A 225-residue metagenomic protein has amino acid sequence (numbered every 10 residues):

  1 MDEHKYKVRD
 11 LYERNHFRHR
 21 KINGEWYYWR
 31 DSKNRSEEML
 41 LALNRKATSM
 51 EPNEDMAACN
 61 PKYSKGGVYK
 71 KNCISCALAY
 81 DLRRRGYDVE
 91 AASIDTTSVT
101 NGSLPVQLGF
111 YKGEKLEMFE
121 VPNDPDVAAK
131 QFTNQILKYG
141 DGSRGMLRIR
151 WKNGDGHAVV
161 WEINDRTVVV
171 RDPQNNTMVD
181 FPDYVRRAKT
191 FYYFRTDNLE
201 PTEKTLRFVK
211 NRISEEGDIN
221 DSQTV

Functional and structural regions predicted by a protein language model:
M1-S143, L147-K152, K189-P201, T205-V225: Glycine-rich short-loop/terminal segments
R144-R171: Catalytic nucleophile-His microenvironment captured as a short glycine-rich beta-strand/loop that brackets
N164-T205: A short, surface-exposed interaction/processing loop segment used at functional sites
